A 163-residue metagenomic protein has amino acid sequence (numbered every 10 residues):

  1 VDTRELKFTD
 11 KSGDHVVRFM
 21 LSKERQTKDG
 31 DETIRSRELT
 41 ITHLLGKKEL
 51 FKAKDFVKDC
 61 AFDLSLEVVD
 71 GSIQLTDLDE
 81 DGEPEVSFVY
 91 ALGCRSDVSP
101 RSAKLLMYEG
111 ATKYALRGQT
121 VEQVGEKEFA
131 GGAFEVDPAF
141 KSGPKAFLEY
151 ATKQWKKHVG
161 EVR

Functional and structural regions predicted by a protein language model:
V1-D55: Flexible low-complexity loop/turn motifs enriched in small/helix-breaking residues
V1-K11, R101-A103, Y108-R163: Acidic, small-residue rich beta-repeat scaffolds with periodic aromatic anchors
V1-T3, D59-I73: Repeat-based blade/solenoid architectures
K11-S22, L78-Y90: Acidic/hydrophobic-patterned starts of short beta strands in beta-sheet-rich repeat architectures
E24-R35, A61-L66, G93-S99: Short consensus segments that form the blades of beta-propeller domains, in both extracellular/periplasmic
L50-F56, A115-T120: Beta-propeller fold detector
G71, S87, S99-A103: Short, surface-exposed coil-to-beta transition loops
Q74-P84, Y108-K113: A short, structured loop/turn motif at beta-sheet edges
